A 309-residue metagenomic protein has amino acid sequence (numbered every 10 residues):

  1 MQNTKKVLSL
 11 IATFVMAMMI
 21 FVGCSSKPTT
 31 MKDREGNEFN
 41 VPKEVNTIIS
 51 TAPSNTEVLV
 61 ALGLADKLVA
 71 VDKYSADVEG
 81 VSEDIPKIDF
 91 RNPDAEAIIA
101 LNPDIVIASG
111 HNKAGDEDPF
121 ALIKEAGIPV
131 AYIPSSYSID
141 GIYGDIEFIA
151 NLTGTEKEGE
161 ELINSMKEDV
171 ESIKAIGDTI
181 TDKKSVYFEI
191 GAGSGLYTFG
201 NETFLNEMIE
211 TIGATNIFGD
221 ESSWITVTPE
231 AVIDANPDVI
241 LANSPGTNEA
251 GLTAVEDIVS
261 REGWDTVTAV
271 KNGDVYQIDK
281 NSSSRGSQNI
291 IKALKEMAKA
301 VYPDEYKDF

Functional and structural regions predicted by a protein language model:
N3-V7, V22-S54, L152-Y187, A300-F309: Bacterial Sec-exported substrate-binding components of ABC uptake systems
I11-I20: Bacterial N-terminal signal peptides
D33-G36, I85-E96, E221-P229: Short helix-initiation/N-cap motifs at beta->coil->alpha
T47, G141-N151, E160, L241-F309: Structured C-terminal subdomain patch of bacterial secreted/periplasmic proteins
T47-L101, I105-K113: A short, structured surface patch at a secondary-structure boundary
D72-D77, Y197-W224: Alpha-helical, coiled-coil/dimerization segments enriched in small aliphatic residues
D94-A108, I128, T228-P245: Proline-aspartate-enriched helix->loop->beta-strand connector
N112-D118, I128, P134-F148, T181-F204 (+1 more regions): Extracytoplasmic ligand-binding site segments that recognize negatively charged/polar headgroups
